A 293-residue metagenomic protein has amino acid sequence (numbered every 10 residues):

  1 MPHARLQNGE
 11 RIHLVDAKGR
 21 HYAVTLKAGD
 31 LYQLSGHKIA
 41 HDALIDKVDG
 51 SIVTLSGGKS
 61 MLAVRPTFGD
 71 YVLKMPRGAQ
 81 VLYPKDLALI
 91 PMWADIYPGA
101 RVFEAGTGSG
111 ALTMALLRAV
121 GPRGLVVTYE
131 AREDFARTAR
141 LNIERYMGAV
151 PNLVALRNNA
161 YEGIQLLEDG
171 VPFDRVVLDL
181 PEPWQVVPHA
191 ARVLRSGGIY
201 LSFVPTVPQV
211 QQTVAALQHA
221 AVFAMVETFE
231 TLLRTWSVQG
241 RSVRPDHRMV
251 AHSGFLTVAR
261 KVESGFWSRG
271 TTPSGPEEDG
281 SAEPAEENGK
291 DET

Functional and structural regions predicted by a protein language model:
M1-R65: N-terminal auxiliary segments of SAM/dcSAM-dependent transferases
H3-A4, K74-L87: Conserved SAM-binding loop and adjacent beta-strand
M92-Y97, A119, M147, D169-G170 (+1 more regions): Glycine-rich helix-loop-beta junction characteristic of Rossmann-like nucleotide cofactor-binding loops
Y97-G108: Conserved class I S-adenosyl-L-methionine
S109-P122, R192: Conserved SAM-binding loop of SAM-dependent methyltransferases across substrates and taxa, primarily the Class I
R118-L125, S196, F223: Conserved S-adenosyl-L-methionine
Y129-L178, P183: S-adenosyl-L-methionine
W184-F255: C-terminal substrate-binding/active-site "lid" region of AdoMet-derived donor-dependent transferases
